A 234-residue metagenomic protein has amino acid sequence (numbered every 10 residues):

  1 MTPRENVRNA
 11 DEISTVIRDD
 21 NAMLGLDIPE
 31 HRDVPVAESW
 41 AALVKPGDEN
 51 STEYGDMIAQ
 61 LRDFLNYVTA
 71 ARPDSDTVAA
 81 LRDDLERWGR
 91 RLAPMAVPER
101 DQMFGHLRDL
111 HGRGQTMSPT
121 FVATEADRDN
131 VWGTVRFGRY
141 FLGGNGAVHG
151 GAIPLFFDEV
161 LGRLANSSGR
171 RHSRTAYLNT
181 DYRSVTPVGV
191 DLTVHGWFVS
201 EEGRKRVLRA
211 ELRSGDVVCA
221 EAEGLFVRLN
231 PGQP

Functional and structural regions predicted by a protein language model:
T2-R91, V97-E99, T186-V188, V199-P234: HotDog/MaoC-like acyl-thioester-processing domains
S75-A147: Long amphipathic N-terminal alpha/beta scaffold segment
A126-N130, V148-R170: Active-site helix/loop of acyl-thioester processing domains in fatty-acid/polyketide metabolism, spanning hotdog-fold
D129-V131, A176, L192, R206 (+1 more regions): Hydrophobic core residues within well-ordered beta-strands of beta-rich domains
V135-F137, Y182, R228: Hydrophobic residues in beta-strands and at strand termini
G143-A147, L192, L208: A short secondary-structure junction signal
Y177-D181: Short alpha-helix capping/helix-loop boundary micro-motifs
H195-G196: OB-fold and OB-like beta-barrel modules that bind single-stranded nucleic acids
